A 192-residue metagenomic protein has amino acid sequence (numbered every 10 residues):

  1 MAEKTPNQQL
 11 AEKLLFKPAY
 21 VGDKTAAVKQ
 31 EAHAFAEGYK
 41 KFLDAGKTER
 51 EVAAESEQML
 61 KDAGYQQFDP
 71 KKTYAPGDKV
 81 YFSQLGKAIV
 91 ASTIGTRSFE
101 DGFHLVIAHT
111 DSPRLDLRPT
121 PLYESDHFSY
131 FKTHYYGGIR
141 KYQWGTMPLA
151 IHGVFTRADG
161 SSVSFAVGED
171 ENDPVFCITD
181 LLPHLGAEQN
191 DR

Functional and structural regions predicted by a protein language model:
M1-R192: N-terminal hydrophobic/helix-forming segments and targeting peptides
